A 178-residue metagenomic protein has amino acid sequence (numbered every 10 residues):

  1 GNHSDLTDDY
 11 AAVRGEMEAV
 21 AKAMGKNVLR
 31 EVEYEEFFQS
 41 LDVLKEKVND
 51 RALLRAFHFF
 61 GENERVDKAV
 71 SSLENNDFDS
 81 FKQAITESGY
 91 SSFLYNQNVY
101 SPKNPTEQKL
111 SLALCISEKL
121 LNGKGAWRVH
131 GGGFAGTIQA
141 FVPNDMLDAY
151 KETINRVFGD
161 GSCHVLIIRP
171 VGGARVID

Functional and structural regions predicted by a protein language model:
G1-R128, A140-D178: C-terminal nucleotide
A135-I138: N-terminal pre-core extensions flanking Radical SAM catalytic domains
